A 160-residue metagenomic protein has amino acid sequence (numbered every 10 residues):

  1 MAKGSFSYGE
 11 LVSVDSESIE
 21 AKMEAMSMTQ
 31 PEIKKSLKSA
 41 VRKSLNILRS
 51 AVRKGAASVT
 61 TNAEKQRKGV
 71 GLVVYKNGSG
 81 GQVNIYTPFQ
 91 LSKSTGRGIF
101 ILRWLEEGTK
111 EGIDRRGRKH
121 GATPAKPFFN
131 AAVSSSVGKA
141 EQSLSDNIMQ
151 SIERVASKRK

Functional and structural regions predicted by a protein language model:
M1-V83, E107-K160: Short, Lys/Arg-rich flexible segments
G81-R103: Mid-chain, well-packed structural core segment of small domains
